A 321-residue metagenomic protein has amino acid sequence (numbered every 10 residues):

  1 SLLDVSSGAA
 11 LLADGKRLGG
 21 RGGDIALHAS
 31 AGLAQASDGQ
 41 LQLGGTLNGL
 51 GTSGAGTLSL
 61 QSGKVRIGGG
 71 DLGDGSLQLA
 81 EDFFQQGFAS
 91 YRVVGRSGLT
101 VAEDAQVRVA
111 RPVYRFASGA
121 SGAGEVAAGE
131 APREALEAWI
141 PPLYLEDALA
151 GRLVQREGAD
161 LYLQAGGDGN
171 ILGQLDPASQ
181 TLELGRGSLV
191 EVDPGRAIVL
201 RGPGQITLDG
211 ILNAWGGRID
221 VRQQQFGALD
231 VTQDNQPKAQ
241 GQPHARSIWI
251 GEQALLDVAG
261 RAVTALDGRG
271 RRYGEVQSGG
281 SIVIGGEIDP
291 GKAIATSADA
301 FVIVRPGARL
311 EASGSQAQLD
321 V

Functional and structural regions predicted by a protein language model:
S1-V321: Extracellular and secretory-pathway beta-repeat/beta-biased strand scaffolds
